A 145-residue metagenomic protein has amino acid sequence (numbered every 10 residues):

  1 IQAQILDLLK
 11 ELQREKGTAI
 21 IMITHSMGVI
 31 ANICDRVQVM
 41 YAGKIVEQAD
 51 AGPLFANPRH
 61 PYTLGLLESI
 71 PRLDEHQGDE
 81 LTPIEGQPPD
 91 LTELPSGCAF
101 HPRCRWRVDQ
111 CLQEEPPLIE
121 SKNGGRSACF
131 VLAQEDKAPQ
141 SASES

Functional and structural regions predicted by a protein language model:
I1-D79: P-loop NTP-binding/switch modules centered on Walker-like glycine-rich loops
D50-S145: Charged, flexible cofactor/metal-binding loops and thiol motifs
